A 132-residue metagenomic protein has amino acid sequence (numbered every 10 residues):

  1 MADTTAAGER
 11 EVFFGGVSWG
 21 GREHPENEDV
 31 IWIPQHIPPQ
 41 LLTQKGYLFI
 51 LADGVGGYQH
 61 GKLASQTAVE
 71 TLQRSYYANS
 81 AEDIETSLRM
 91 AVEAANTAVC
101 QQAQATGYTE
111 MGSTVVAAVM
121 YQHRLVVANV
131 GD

Functional and structural regions predicted by a protein language model:
M1-G131: PP2C/PPM-type serine/threonine phosphatase catalytic domain
